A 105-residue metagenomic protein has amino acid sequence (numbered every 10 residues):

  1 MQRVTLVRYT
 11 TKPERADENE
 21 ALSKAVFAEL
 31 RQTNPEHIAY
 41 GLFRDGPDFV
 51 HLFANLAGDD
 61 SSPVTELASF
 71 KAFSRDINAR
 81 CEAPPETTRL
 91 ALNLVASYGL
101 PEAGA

Functional and structural regions predicted by a protein language model:
R3-T10, I38-A68, G104: Short, well-ordered beta-strand segments in beta-rich or mixed alpha/beta enzyme and ligand-binding folds
T10-A21: Short, surface-exposed ligand-recognition loops at beta-strand->loop->(often short) alpha-helix junctions that present
R15-D17, D59-S61, V95-S97: Residue-level signal for secondary-structure boundary sites
A25-A39, A54-R89: An amphipathic, aromatic/His-enriched active-site/gating alpha helix that lines ligand/cofactor pockets
R44, T88-A91: Structural signal for conserved beta-strand scaffold positions within catalytic alpha/beta enzyme cores
L90-A105: Short, low-order "capping/linker" segments at domain edges
